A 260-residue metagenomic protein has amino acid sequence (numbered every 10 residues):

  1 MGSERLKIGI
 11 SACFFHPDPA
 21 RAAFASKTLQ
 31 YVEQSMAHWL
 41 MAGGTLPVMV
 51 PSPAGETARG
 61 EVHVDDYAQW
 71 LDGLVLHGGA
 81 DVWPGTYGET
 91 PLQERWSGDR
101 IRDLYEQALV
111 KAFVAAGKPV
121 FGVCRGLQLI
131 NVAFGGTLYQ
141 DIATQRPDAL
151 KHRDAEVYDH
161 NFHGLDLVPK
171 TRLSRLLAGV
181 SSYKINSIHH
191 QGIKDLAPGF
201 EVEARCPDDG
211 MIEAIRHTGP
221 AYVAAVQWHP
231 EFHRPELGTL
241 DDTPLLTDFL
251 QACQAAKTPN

Functional and structural regions predicted by a protein language model:
M1-F121, V132, Y139, A143-A178 (+5 more regions): N-terminal beta1-alpha1 cap of cysteine-dependent amidohydrolase-like domains
G122, L127: Glycine-rich beta-to-alpha active-site loop
A221-V223: Conserved catalytic motifs of the protein kinase core domain
